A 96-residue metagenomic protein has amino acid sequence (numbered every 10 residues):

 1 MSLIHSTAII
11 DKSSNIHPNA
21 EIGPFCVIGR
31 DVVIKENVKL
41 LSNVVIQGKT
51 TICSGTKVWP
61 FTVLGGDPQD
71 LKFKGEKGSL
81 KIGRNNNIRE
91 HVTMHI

Functional and structural regions predicted by a protein language model:
S2, A8, S14, A20-I22 (+11 more regions): A structural motif detector for beta-strand N-caps
M94-I96: A positional/architectural concept
